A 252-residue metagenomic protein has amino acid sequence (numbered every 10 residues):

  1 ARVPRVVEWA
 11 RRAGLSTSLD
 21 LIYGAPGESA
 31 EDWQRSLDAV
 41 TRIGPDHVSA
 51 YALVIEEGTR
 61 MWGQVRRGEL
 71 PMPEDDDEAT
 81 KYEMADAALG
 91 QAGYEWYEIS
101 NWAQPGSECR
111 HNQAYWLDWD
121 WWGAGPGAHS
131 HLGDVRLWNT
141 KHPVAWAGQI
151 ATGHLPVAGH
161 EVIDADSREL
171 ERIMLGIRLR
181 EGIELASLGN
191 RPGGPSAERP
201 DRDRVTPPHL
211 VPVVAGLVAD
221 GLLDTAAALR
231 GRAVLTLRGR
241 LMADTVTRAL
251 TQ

Functional and structural regions predicted by a protein language model:
A1-R204: C-terminal scaffold of the Radical SAM
G182, P212, L223-D224: Structured DNA-binding interfaces in DNA transaction proteins
L185, T225, M242-A243: Short active-site-adjacent structural elements
E198-D220: Short amphipathic alpha-helical interaction segments
V218-R230: A short, conserved structural fragment
R230-T236: Minor-groove-contacting beta-hairpin "wing" of winged helix-turn-helix DNA-binding domains
L237-Q252: Short, amphipathic alpha-helical interaction segments positioned at domain boundaries
